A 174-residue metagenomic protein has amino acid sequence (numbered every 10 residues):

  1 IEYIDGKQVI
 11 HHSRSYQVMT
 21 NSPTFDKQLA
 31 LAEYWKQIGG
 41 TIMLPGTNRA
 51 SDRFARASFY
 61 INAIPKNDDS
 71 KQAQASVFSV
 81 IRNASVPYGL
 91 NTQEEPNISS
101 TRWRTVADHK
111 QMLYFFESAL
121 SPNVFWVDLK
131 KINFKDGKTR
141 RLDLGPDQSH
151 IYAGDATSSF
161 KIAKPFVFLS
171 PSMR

Functional and structural regions predicted by a protein language model:
I1-I4: Internal, conserved structured core segments that host functional sites
G6-I10, S15-R174: C-terminus-biased signal that marks the final domain/tail of proteins
